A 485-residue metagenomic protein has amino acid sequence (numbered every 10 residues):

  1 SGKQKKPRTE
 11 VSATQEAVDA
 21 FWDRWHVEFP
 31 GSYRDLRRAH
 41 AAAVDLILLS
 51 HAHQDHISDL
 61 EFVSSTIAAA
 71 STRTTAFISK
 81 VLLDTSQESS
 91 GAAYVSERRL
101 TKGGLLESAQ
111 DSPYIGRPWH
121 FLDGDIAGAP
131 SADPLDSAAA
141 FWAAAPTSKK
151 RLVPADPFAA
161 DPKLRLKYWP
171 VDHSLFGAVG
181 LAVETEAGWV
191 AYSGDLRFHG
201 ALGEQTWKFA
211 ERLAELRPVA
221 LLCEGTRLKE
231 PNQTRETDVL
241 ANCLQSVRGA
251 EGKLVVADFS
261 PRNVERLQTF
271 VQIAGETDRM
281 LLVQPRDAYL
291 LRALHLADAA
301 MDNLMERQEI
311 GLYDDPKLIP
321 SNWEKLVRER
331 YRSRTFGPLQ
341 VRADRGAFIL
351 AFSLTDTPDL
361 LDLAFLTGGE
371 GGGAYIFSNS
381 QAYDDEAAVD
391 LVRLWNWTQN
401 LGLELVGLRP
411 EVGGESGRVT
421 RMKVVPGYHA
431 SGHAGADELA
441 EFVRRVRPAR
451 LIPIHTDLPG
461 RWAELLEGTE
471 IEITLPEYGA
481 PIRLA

Functional and structural regions predicted by a protein language model:
S1-G2, R99-L100, C223-P231, Q284-L296 (+2 more regions): Short connector loops at secondary-structure junctions
S1-L46, E61-E265, T269-G275, M280-Q284 (+1 more regions): His/Asp/Glu-rich metal-coordinating catalytic cores of metallo-dependent phosphodiesterases/hydrolases acting on
V44-D55: Metallo-beta-lactamase
S50, Y192-G194, C223, F352 (+1 more regions): Active-site flanking residues adjacent to catalytic metal/cofactor-binding acidic residues
H53-H56, D172-F176, F198-H199, S260-L267 (+5 more regions): Gly/Ser/Thr-rich loops at beta-strand to alpha-helix junctions that form or flank small-molecule/cofactor-binding
K229-F377, L401, R444, I454: Hard-cation-handling environments
D359-V425: Redox- and metal-dependent alpha/beta enzyme cores, enriched for Fe-S-associated oxidoreductases and cofactor-handling
L405-A485: Internal alpha/beta domain cores that form substrate/cofactor-binding pockets in large enzymes and binding proteins
